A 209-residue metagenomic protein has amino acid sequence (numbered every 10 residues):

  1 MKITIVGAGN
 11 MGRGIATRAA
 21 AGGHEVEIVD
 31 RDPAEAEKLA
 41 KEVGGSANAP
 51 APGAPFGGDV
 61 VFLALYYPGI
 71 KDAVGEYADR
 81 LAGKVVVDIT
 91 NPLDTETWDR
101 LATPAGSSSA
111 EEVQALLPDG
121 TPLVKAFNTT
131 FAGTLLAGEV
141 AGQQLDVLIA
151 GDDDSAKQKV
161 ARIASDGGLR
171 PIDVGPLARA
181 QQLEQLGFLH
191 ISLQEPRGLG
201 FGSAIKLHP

Functional and structural regions predicted by a protein language model:
M1-E42: NAD(P)+-binding Rossmann beta1-loop-alpha1 motif at the extreme N-terminus of oxidoreductases
A40, G44-V85, I89-T97: Rossmann-like NAD(P)-binding element
A49, P122-A126, I172-V174: General beta-strand structural signal in soluble alpha/beta enzymes
Y66-G69, T129-F131, D153-S155: Short beta->alpha connector loops
T90-E139: Rossmann-fold NAD(P)-binding glycine/threonine-rich loop
L145-P209: Active-site-lining helix/loop region of Rossmann-like oxidoreductase modules
